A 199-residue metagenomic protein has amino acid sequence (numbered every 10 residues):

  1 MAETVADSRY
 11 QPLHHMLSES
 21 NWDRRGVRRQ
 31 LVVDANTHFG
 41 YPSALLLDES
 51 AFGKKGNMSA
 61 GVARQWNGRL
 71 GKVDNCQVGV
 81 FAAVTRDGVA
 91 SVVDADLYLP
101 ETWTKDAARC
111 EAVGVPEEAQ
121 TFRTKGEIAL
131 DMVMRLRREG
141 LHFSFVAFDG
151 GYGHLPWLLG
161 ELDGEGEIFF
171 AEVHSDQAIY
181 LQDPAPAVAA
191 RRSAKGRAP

Functional and structural regions predicted by a protein language model:
E3-M16: Short, basic interhelical loop/turn and adjoining N-cap of the next helix at nucleic-acid- or acidic-partner-contacting
V5, D23, T121-T124: Catalytic cores of large soluble enzymes that bind and process phosphate-bearing ligands
V5, L97-L99, V173: Short, small-residue-rich loop/turn micro-motifs
S8-Q11, D48, D149: Residue-level detector of functionally special positions within alpha-helical transmembrane segments of multi-pass
R9, D23, H154: Short phosphate-engaging motifs
S18-E101, D106, E111: Active-site-proximal, Lys/Arg-enriched surface segment that forms a nucleic-acid-binding/basic interface patch
A107-P199: An internal, acidic/charged active-site-proximal segment that coordinates divalent cations and/or engages
